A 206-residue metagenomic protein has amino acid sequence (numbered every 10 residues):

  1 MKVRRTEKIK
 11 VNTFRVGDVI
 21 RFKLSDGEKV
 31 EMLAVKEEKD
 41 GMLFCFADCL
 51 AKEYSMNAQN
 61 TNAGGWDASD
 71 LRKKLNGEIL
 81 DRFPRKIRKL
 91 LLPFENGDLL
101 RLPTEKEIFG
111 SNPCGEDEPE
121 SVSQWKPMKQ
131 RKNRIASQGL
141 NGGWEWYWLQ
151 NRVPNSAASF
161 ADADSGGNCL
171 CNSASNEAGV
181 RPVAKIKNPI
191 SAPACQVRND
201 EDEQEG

Functional and structural regions predicted by a protein language model:
M1-G206: Collagenous Gly-X-Y triple-helix signature in extracellular proteins
